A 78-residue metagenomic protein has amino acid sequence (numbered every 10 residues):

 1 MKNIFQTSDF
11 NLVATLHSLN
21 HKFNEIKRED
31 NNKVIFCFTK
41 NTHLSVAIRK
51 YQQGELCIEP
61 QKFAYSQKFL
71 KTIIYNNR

Functional and structural regions predicted by a protein language model:
K2-K33: N-terminal acidic leader/helix
F5, V46-R78: C-terminal basic regulatory modules in eukaryotic proteins
L16, F36-F38, L70: Generic structural hydrophobic/aromatic packing signal, biased to beta-strands
K22-E25, T39-N41, Q52-L56: Generic alpha-helical propensity signal that fires on short helical segments and nearby coil/disordered stretches
R28-R49: Acidic, low-complexity, intrinsically disordered interaction modules
